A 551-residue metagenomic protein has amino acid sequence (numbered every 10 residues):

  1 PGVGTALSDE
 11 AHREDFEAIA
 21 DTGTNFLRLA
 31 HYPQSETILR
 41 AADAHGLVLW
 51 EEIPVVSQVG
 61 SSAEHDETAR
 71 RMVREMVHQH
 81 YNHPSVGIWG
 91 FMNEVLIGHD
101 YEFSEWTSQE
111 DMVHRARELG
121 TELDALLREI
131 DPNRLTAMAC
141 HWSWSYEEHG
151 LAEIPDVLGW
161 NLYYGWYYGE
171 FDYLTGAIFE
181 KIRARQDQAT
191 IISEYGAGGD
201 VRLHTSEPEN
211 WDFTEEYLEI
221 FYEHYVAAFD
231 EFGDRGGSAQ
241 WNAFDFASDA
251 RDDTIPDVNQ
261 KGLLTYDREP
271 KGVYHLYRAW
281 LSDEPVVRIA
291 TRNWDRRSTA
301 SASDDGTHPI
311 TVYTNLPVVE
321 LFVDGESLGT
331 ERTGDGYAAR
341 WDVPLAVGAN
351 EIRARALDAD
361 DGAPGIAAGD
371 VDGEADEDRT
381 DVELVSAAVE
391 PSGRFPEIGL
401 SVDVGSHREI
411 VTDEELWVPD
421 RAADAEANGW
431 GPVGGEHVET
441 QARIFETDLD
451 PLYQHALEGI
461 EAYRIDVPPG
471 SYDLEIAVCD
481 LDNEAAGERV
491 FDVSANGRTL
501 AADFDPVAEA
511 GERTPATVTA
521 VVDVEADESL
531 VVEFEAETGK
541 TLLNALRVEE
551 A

Functional and structural regions predicted by a protein language model:
P1-Y101, T121, T136-A137, I191-S193: Active-site-adjacent substrate/metal-binding segments within catalytic domains of carbohydrate-active enzymes
E17-F26, D156, Y163, P208-E209 (+1 more regions): Short, surface-exposed connector motifs at secondary-structure boundaries
T22, Y81-P84, E153, G233 (+2 more regions): Structured loop/turn residues at beta-strand edges in well-structured enzyme cores
P33-E36, H141-Y146, G336-A338, A508-P515: Short acidic loop-to-helix transition motifs that present clustered carboxylates
P33-Q34, V56, H141-W142, A197 (+3 more regions): Conserved beta-strand edge residues that scaffold enzyme active sites
S57, V95-I97, G199, A247 (+1 more regions): Feature marks short, surface-exposed loop/turn motifs that line or immediately flank catalytic pockets and channel
S85-G90, H99, S108-I130, L135-P155 (+3 more regions): Substrate-binding clefts and catalytic carboxylate motifs of secreted carbohydrate-active enzymes
A388-A551: Compositionally biased, intrinsically disordered or flexible polar/acidic segments
